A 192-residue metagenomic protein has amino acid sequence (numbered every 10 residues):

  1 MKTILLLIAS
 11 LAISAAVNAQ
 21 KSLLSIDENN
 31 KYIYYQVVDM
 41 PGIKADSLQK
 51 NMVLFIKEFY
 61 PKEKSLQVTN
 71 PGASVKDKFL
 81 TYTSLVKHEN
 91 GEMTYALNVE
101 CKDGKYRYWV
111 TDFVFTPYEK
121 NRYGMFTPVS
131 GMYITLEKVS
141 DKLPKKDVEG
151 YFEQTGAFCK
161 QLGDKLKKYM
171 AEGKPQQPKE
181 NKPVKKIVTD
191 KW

Functional and structural regions predicted by a protein language model:
M1-L24: Bacterial Sec-dependent N-terminal signal peptides
Q20-W192: Ser/Thr-rich, low-complexity intrinsically disordered terminal regions
